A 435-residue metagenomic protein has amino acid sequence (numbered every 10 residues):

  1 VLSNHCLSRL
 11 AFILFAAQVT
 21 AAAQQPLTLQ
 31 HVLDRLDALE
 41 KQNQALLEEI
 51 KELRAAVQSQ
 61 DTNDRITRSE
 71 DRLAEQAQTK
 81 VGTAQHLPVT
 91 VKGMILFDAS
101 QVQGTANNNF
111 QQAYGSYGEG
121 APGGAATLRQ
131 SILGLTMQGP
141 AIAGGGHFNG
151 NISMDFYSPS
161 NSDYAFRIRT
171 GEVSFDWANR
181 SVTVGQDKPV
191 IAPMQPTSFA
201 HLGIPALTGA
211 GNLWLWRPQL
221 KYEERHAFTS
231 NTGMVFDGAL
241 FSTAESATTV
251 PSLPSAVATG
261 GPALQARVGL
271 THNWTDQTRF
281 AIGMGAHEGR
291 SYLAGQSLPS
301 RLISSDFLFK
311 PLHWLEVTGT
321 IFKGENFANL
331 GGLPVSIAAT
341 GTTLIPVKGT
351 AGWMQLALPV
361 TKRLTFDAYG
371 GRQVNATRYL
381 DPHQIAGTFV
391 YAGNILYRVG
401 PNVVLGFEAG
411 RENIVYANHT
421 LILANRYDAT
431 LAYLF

Functional and structural regions predicted by a protein language model:
V1-A11: Bacterial N-terminal signal peptides that target proteins for export
A23-N108: N-terminal periplasmic/intermembrane-space "pro-region" immediately following the signal or transit peptide
A77-S246, A258-Q265, G269-N273, L308-K323 (+2 more regions): Outer membrane beta-barrel
V102-A106, N161-D163, P193-T197, E245-T249 (+5 more regions): Outer-membrane beta-barrel proteins
P122-A125, N161-A165, L207-W214, P254-G261 (+4 more regions): Replace "Gram-negative outer membrane beta-barrel proteins" with "bacterial and organellar outer membrane beta-barrel
H147-S158, V184, F236-S242, I282-R290 (+2 more regions): Transmembrane beta-strand segments that form the barrel wall of outer-membrane beta-barrel proteins
A266, T271-F389: Detector for outer-membrane/organellar transmembrane beta-barrel domains, recognizing the amphipathic beta-strand
Y397-V399, I422-F435: Outer-membrane beta-barrel "beta-signal"
